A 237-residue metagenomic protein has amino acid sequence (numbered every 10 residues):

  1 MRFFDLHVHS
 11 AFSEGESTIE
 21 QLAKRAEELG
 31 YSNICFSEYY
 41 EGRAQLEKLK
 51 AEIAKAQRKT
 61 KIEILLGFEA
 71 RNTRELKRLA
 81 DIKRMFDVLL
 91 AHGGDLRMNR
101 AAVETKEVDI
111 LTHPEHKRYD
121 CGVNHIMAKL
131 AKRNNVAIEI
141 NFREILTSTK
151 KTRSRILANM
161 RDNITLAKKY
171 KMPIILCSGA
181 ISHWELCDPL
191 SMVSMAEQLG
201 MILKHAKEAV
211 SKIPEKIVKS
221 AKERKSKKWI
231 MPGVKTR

Functional and structural regions predicted by a protein language model:
M1-F36, G42-K59, T73-F86, R97-R237: Charged catalytic cores and adjacent phosphate/nucleic-acid-binding surfaces used for phosphate/nucleic-acid chemistry
E63-R74, H92-D95: A glycine-rich, hydrophobic loop/mini-helix early in the fold
